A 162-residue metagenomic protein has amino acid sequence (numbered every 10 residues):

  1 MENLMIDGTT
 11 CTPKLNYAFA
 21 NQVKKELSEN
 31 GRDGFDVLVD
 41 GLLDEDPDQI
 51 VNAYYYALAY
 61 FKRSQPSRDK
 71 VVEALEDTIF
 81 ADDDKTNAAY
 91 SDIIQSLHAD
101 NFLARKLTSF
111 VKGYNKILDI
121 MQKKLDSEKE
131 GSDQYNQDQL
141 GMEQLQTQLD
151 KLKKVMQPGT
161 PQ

Functional and structural regions predicted by a protein language model:
M1-M5, K25, E29-G41, D48 (+1 more regions): Charged interaction scaffolds used for protein-protein
I6-T10: Glycine-centered positions within short beta-strands or beta-hairpins
L15-N21: A short, sequence-level motif marking secondary-structure junctions
D48-Y56: Elongated alpha-helical scaffolds
